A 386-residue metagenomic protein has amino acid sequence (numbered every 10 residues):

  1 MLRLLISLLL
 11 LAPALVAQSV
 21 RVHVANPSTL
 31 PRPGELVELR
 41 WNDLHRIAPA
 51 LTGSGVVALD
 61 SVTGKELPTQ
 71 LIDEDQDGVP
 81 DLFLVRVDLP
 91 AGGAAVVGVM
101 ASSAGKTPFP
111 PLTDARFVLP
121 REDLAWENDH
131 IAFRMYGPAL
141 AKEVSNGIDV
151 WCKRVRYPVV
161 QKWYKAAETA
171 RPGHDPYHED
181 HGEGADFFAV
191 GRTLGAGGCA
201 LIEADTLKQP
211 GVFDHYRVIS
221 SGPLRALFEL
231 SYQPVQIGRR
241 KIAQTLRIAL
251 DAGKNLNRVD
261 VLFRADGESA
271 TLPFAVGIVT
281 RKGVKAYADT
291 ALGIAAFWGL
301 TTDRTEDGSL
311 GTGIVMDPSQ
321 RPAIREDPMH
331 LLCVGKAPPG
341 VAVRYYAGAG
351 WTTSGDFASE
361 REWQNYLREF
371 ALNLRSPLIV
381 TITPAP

Functional and structural regions predicted by a protein language model:
L2-A14: Sec-dependent N-terminal signal peptides
Q18-D114: Alpha-mannosidase-like glycoside hydrolase catalytic domains involved in N-glycan trimming, generalizing to other
G53-L82, Q236, V284-W298, G313-R321: Solvent-exposed beta-strand/loop surfaces of large extracellular or lumenal domains
D75-P120, L272-T305, T312, P328-P339 (+1 more regions): Extended acidic/polar, glycine-enriched regions that form or flank non-catalytic beta-rich accessory modules
F83-L89, T312-P386: Beta-strand-rich recognition/accessory modules
S103-L207: Solvent-exposed N-terminal domain segments of exported/luminal and surface proteins
P172-D251: Extended, loop-rich substrate-binding clefts of extracytoplasmic carbohydrate-active enzymes
Q244, L250, L256-D289: Acidic (Asp/Glu-rich), glycine- and aromatic
